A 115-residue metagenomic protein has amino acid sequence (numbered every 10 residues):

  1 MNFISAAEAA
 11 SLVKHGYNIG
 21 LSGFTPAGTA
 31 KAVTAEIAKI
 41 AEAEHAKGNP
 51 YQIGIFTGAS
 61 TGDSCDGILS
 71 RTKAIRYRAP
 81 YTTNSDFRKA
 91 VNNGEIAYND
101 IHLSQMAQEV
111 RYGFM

Functional and structural regions predicted by a protein language model:
M1-M115: Conserved alpha/beta enzyme-core scaffold
